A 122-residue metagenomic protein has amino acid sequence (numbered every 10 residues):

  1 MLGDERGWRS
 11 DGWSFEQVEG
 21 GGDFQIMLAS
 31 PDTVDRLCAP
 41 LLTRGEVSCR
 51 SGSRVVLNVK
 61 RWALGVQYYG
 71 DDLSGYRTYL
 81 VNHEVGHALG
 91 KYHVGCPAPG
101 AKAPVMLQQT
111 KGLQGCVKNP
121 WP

Functional and structural regions predicted by a protein language model:
M1-T78: Metzincin-family zinc-dependent endopeptidase catalytic domain
G3-G7, G86-K91, K111: Sec-exported extracytoplasmic/periplasmic mature domains
G52, G100-A103: Short edge beta-strand segments in beta-sheet-rich domains
K60, V94, Q109-K111: Short, loop-centered acidic/histidine patches that primarily coordinate divalent metals
G65-V66, P97, L113-V117: Short active-site-adjacent structural elements
R77-G86: Internal, hydrophobic beta-strand segments that form the core of beta-sheet-rich folds
V85-A101: Catalytic Zn2+-binding segment of zinc metalloproteases
K102-P122: Post-HExxH zinc-binding segment in Zn-dependent metallohydrolases
